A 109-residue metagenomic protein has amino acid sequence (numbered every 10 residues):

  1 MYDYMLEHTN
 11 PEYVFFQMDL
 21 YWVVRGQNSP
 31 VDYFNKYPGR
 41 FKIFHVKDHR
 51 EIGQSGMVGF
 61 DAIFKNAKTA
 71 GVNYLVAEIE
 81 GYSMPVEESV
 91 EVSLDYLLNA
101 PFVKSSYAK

Functional and structural regions predicted by a protein language model:
M1-M18, W22-K109: Histidine-acidic metal/acid-base catalytic patches
